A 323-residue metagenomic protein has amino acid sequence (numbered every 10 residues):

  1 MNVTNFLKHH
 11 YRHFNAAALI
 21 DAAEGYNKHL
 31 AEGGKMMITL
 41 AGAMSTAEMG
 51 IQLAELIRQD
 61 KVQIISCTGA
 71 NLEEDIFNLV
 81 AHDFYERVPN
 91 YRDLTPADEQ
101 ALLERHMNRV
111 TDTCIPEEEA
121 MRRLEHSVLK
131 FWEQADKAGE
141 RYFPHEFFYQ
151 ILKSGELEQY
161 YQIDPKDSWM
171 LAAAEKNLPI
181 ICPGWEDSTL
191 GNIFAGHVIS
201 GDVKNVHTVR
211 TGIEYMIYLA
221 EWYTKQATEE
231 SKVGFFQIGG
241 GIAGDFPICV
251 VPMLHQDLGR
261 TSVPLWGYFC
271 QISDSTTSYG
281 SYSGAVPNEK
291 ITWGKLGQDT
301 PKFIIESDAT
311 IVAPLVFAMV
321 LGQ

Functional and structural regions predicted by a protein language model:
M1-A23, N27-A31: N-terminal glycine-rich anion-binding loop in soluble enzyme alpha/beta folds
N2-F6, F14-A17, K232, I242 (+2 more regions): C-terminal functional extensions of proteins
A22-M36, A172-K176, E221-K232: Glycine-rich phosphate/diphosphate-binding loops that line cofactor/substrate pockets in enzymes
M36-S45, I65, I181-W185, K204-Y282: Glycine-rich anion-binding loop/nest that anchors nucleotide
E48-I51, I76-H82, N192-A195, P247-V250 (+1 more regions): Short acidic, glycine/serine/threonine-rich loops at helix termini
Q52-R58, G196-S200, V251-D257, A285-E289: Short, solvent-exposed amphipathic alpha-helical segments in soluble enzyme and RNA/protein-processing domains
I57-L124: A generic, well-ordered mixed alpha/beta core segment in the N-terminal half of proteins
D98-T189: Ligand-binding beta-strand-loop-alpha-helix segment within the catalytic cores of soluble metabolic enzymes
